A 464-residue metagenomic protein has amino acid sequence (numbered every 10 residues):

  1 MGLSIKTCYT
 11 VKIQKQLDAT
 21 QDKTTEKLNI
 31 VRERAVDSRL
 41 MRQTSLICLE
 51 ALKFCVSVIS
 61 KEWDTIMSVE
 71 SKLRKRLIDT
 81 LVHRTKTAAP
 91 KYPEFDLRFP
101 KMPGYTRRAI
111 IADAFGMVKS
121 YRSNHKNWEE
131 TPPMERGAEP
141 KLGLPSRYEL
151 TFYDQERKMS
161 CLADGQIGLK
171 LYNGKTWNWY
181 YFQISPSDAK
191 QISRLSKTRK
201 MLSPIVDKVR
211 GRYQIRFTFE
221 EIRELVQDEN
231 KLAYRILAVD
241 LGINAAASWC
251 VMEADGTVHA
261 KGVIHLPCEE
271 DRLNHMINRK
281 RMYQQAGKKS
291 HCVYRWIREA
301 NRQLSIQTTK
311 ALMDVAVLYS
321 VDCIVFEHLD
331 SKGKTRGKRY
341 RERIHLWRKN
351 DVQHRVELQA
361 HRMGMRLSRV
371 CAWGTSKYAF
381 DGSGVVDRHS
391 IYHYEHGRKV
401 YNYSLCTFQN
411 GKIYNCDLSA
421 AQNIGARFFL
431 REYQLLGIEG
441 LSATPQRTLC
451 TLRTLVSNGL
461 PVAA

Functional and structural regions predicted by a protein language model:
M1-A464: Nucleic-acid substrate recognition interfaces
